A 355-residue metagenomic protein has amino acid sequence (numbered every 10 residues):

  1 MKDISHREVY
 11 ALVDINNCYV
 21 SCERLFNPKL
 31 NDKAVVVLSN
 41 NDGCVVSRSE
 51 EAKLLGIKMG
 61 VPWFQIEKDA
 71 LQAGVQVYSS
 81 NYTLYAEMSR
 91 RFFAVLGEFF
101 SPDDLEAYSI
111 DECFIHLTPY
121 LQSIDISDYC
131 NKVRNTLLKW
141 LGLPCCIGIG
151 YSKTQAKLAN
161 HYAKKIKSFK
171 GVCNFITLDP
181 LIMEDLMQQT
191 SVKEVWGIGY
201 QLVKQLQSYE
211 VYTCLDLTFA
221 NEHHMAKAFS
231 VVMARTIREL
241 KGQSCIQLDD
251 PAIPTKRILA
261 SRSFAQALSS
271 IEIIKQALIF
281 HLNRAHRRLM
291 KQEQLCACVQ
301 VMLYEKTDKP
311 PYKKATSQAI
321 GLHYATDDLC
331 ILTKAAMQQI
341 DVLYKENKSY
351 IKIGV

Functional and structural regions predicted by a protein language model:
M1-R238, R287: Gly/Gly-Pro- and Ser/Thr-rich, intrinsically disordered tail segments characteristic of DNA damage-repair and tolerance
L54, E194, Q207-Y350: DNA-contacting surface of Y-family translesion DNA polymerases
Y108-E112, G150-K153, Q294-C298, K348-K352: Short Gly/Ser/Thr- and Asp/Glu-enriched loop/turn motifs at secondary-structure junctions
